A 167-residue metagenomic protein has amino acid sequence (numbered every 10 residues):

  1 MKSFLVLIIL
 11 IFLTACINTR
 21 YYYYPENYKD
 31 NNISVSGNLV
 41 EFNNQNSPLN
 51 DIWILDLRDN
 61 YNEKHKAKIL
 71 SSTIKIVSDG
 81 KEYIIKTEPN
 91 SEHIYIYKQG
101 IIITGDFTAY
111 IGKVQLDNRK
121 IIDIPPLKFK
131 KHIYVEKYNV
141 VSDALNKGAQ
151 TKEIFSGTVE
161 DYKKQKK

Functional and structural regions predicted by a protein language model:
M1-N18: Sec-dependent bacterial lipoprotein signal peptides
A15-I33: Bacterial Sec signal peptide processing site at the extreme N-terminus
I17-N18, Q165-K167: Short, solvent-exposed mixed-charge patches
N27-N32, N62-K64, D79-K81, N118-R119: Detector for glycine-centered tight turns/loop "hinges" at secondary-structure junctions
N38-I74: Short, surface-exposed binding/anchoring microloops in extracellular/periplasmic proteins
Q45-L49, P89-S91, V141-N146, Q150: Short, ordered beta-strand-loop transition motifs
P48-L49, G80-E136: Short, solvent-exposed, Trp/other aromatic-anchored flexible loops in extracytoplasmic proteins
N118-K166: Short beta-strand elements
